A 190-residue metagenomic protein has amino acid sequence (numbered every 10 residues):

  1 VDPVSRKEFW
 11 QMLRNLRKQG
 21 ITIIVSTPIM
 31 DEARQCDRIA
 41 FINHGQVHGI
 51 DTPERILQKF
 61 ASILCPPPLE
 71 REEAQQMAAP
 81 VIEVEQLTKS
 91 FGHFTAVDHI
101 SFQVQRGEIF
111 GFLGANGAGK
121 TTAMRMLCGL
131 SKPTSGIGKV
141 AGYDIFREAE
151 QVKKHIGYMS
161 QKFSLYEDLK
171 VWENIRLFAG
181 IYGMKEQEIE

Functional and structural regions predicted by a protein language model:
R6-Q19, D31: Helical segment within the ABC ATPase nucleotide-binding domain
I50-D51: ABC ATPase "signature
A115-G119: Walker A (P-loop) phosphate-binding loop of ABC-type ATPase nucleotide-binding domains
C128: Helix-to-loop junction immediately C-terminal to a conserved catalytic motif
G136-R147, Q151-V152: Conserved ABC transporter NBD signature motif
